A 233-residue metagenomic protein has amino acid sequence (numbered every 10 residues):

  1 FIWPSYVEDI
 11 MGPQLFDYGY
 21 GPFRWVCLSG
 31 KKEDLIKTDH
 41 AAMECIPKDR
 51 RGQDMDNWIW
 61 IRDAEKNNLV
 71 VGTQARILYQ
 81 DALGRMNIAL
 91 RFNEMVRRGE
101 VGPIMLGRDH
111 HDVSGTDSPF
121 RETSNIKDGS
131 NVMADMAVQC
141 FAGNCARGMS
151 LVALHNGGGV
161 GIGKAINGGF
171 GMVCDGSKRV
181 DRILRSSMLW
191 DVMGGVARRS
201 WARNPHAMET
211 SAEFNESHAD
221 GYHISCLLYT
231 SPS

Functional and structural regions predicted by a protein language model:
F1-F141, A146-R147, L151: Patatin-like phospholipase A catalytic core
L106-T116, H155-G163, N204-H206: A glycine-rich phosphate-binding loop feature that marks nucleotide/adenosyl-phosphate handling sites
D117-S118, K164-I166, I183-L184: Short conserved micro-motifs at the rims of enzyme active sites and ligand-binding pockets
A146-M172: Conserved phosphate/anionic-ligand binding catalytic regions in large, soluble enzymes, centered on
F170-G171, S177-R185: Mobile "lid/hinge" segments at catalytic clefts and subdomain interfaces of large enzymes
S186-S211: A structural-propensity feature for long, helix-poor, extended segments
H218-L228: Glycine-rich, flexible loop motifs
Y229-S233: Conserved small/polar residues in nucleotide/adenosyl-binding loops
